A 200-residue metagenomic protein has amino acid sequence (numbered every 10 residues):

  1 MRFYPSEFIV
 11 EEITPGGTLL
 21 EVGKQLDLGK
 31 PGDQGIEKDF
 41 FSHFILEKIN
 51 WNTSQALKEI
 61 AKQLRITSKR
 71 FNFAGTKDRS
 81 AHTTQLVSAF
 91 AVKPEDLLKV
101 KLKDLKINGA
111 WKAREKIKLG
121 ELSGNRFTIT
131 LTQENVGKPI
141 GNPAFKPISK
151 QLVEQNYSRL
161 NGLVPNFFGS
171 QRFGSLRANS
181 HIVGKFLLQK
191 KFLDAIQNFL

Functional and structural regions predicted by a protein language model:
M1-G32, F41, I49-N50, Q63-L200: Extended, charged/glycine-rich binding lobes that contact polyanionic ligands
H43-I45, K58: TRNA-binding/sensing appendages of the translation machinery
N52-E59: Ser/Thr-Pro-rich, acidic low-complexity intrinsically disordered regions of eukaryotic RNA-binding
